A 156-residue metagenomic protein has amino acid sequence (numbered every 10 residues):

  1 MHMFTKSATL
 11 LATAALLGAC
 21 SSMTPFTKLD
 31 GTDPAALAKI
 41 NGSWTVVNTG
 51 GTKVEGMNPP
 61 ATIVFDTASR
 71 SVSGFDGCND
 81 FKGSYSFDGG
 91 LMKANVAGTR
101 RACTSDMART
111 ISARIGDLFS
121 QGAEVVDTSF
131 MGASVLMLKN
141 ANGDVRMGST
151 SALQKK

Functional and structural regions predicted by a protein language model:
F4, T9, C20-K156: Lipid interaction determinants
